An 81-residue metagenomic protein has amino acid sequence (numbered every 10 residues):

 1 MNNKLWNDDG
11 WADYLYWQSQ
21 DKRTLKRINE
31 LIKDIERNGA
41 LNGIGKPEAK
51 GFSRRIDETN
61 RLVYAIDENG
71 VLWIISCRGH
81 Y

Functional and structural regions predicted by a protein language model:
M1-D8, Y16-L25, F52-Y81: Enriched for short, Lys/Arg-rich terminal
N7-W11, G39-A40: Non-catalytic effector/regulatory segments
A12, K26, E30-K33: Generic recognition of well-ordered alpha-helical segments within structured catalytic/regulatory domains
K33-R55: A short, surface-exposed loop/turn module that caps and links secondary-structure elements
